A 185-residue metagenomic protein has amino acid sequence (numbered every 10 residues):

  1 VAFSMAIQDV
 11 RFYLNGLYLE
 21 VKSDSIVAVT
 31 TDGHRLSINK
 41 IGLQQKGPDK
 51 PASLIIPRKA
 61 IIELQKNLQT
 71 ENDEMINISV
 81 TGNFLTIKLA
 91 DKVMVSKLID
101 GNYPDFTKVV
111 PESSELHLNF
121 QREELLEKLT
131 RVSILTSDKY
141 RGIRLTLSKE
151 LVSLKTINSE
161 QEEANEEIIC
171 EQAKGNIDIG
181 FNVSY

Functional and structural regions predicted by a protein language model:
V1-K40, G47-I99, S114-Y185: DNA polymerase processivity clamps
V109-S113: Bateman (tandem CBS) regulatory domains
